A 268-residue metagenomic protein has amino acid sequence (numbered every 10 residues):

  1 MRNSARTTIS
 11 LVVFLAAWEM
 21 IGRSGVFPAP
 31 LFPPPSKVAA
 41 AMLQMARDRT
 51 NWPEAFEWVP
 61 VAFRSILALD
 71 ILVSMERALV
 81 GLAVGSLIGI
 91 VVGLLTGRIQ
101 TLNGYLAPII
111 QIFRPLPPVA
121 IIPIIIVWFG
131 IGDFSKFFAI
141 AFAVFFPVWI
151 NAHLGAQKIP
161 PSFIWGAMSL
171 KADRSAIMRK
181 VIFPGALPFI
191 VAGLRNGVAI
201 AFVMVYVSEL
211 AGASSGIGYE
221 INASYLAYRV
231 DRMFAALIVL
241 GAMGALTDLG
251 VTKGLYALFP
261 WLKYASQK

Functional and structural regions predicted by a protein language model:
S24-A83: Periplasmic/extracellular loop-to-transmembrane helix junction in inner-membrane transport proteins
L69-A78, V127-V148, A186, V191 (+1 more regions): Loop-to-helix entry region at the N-terminal start of transmembrane alpha-helices in multi-pass membrane transporters
V80-I110: Transmembrane-helix boundary motif in ABC transporter permease subunits
A107, Q111-P147, L154-G155: Generic hydrophobic transmembrane alpha-helix motif, especially the helices
F138, F142, R174-V207, A235 (+3 more regions): Transmembrane alpha-helices
N151-L194, I217, I221: Short cytoplasmic-facing helical segments at TM-TM junctions of multi-pass membrane proteins
G218-K253: Hydrophobic alpha-helical transmembrane segments of polytopic membrane proteins
L255-K268: Short cytosolic juxtamembrane segments of multi-pass membrane proteins
